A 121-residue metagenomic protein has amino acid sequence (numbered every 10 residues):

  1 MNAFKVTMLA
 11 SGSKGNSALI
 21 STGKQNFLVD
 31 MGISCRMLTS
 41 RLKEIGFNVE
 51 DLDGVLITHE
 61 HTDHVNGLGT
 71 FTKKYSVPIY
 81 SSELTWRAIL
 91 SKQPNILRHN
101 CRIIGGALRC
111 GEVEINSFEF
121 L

Functional and structural regions predicted by a protein language model:
M1-I45: Conserved beta-strand hairpin/beta-sheet module of binuclear metal-dependent hydrolase folds, prominently
F4, F47-E50, P94, V113: Structured loop/turn residues at beta-strand edges in well-structured enzyme cores
A10, M31-I33, E60, L84 (+1 more regions): Active-site metal-binding loops of divalent metal-dependent hydrolases
N16, Q25, D51-D53, K73-Y75 (+1 more regions): A generic structural signal for short beta-strands and their flanking turns/coil linkers
I20, D30, H59, I79 (+2 more regions): Divalent metal-coordination and catalytic microenvironments
S21-G23, L42-I45, T70-T72, Q93-I96 (+1 more regions): Short, glycine/charged-enriched secondary-structure capping and boundary segments
C35-W86, N100-C101: Active-site metal-binding motif and surrounding structural segment of the metallo-beta-lactamase
E83-L121: Metallo-beta-lactamase
